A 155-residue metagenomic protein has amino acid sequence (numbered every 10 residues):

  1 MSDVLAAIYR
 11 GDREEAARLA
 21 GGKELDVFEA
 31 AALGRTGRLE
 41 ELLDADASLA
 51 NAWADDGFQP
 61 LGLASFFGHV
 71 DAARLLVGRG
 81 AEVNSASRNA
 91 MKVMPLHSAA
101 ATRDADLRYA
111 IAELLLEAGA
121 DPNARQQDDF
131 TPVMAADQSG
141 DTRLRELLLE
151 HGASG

Functional and structural regions predicted by a protein language model:
M1-A6, G22-E29, N51-L63, A86-A101 (+1 more regions): Ankyrin-repeat boundary/"N-cap" motif
V4, I8-R13, D128-G155: Leucine-rich solenoid repeat scaffolds
A6-R18, R35-D44: Repeat-mediated protein-protein interaction surfaces in helical alpha-solenoids
E15, R38, D71-A72, L107-I111 (+1 more regions): Conserved ankyrin/ankyrin-like repeat signature
R18-A20, L42, L76, L115 (+1 more regions): Conserved hydrophobic site in ankyrin repeats
L49-A50, V83-S85, P122, G155: Ankyrin-repeat inter-repeat connecting loop/turn
G78, E82, E117-D121, E150: Tandem repeat domain/solenoid detector
